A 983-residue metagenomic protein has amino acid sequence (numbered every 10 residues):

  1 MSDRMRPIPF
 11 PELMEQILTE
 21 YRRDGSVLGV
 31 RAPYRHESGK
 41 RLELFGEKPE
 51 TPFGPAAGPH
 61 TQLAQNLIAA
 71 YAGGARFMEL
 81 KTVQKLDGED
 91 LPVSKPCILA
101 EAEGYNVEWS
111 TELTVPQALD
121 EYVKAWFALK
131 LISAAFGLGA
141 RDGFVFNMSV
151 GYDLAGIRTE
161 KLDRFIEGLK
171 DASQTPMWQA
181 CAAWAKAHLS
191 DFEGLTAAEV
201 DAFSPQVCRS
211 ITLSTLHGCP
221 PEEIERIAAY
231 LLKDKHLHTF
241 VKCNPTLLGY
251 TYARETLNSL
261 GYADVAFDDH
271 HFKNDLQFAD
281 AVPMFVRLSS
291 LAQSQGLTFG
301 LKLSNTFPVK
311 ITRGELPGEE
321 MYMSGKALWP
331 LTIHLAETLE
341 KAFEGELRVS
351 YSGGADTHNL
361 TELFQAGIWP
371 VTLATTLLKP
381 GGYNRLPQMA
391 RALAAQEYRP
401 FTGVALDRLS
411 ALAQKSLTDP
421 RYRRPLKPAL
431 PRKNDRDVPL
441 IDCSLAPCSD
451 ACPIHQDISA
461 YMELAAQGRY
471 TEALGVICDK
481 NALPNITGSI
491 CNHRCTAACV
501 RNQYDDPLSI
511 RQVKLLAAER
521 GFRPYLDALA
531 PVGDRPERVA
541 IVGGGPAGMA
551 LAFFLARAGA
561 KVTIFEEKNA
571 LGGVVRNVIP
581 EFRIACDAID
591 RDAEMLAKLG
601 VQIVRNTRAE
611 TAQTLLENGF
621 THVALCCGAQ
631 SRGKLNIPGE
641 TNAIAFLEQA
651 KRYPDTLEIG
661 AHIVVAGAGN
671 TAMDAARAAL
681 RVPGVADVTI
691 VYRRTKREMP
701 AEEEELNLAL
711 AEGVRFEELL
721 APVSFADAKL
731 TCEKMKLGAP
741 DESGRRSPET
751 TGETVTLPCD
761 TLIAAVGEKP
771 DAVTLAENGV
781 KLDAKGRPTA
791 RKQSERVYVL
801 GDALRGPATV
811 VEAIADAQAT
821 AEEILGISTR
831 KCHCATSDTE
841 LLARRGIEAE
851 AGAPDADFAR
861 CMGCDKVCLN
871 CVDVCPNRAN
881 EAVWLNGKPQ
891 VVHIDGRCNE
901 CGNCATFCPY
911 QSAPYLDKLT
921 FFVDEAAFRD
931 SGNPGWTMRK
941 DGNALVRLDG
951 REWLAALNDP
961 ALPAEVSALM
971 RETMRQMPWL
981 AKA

Functional and structural regions predicted by a protein language model:
M1-D234: N-terminal capping/small domains of soluble enzymes
R23-S38, P245-G345, P380-Y398: Glycine/Thr-rich beta-alpha phosphate-binding loop at enzyme active sites
G39-E47, R436, G521-V539, A645-G660 (+1 more regions): A short, basic/flexible loop-to-alpha-helix module at the beginning of a structural domain
Q65-I68, A355-V371: Catalytic cores of alpha/beta
R76-L86, P245, E362-M389: Glycine-rich phosphate-binding active-site loops on the catalytic face of alpha/beta enzymes
E320, K326, L331, L377-L378 (+12 more regions): Ferredoxin-type iron-sulfur electron-transfer modules and their immediate structural context
Q456-A466, Q503, P507-R511, E537 (+5 more regions): Beta1-alpha1 glycine-rich phosphate/pyrophosphate-binding loop at the start of Rossmann-like nucleotide-binding domains
V542-T563, V604-Q613, C627, S631-L635 (+5 more regions): Rossmann-like dinucleotide/flavin-binding elements
